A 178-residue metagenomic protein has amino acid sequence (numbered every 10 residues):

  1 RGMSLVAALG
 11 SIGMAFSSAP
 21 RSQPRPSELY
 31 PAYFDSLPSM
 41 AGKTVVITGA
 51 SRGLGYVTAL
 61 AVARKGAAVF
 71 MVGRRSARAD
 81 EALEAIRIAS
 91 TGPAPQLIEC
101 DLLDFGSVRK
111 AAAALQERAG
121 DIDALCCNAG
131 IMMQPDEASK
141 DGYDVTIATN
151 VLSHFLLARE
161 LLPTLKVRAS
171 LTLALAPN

Functional and structural regions predicted by a protein language model:
R1-V46: Non-catalytic terminal and boundary segments that flank Rossmann-like NAD(P)-dependent oxidoreductase
A32-G73: Canonical Rossmann dinucleotide-binding motif of NAD(H)/NADP(H)-dependent dehydrogenases/reductases, specifically
T48, G120-G130, N150, L173-L175: Rossmann-fold scaffold of SDR-type NAD(P)-dependent oxidoreductases
S76, L97-A113: The beta1-alpha1 cofactor-binding region of Rossmann-like NAD(H)/NADP(H)-dependent oxidoreductases
S90-P95, A114-C127, M133-A138: A glycine-rich helix->loop->beta "capping" turn within Rossmann-like NAD(P)(H)-dependent oxidoreductase domains
L103, A124, V145-S153: Glycine-rich NAD(P)-binding loop of the Rossmann-fold in SDR/ketoreductase-type enzymes
M133-T149: Short alpha-helical oligomerization interface
T149-L171, N178: Amphipathic alpha-helical dimer-interface segment in Rossmann-like NAD(P)H-dependent oxidoreductases
